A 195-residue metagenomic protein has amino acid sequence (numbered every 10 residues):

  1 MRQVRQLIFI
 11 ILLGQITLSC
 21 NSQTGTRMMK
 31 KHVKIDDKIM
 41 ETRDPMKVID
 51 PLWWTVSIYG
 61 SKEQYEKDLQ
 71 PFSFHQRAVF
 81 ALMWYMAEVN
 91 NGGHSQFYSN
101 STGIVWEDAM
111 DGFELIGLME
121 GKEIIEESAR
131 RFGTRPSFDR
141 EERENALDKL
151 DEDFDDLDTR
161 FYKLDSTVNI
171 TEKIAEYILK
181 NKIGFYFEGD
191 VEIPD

Functional and structural regions predicted by a protein language model:
M1-Q6: Positively charged n-region of N-terminal signal peptides that target proteins for export
L7-Q15: Sec-dependent N-terminal signal peptides
L18-S19: C-terminal motif of bacterial Sec signal peptides marking the signal peptidase cleavage site
T26-W106, G112-D195: Extended, alpha-helix-rich binding/interface surfaces that flank or overlap catalytic cores and mediate recognition
